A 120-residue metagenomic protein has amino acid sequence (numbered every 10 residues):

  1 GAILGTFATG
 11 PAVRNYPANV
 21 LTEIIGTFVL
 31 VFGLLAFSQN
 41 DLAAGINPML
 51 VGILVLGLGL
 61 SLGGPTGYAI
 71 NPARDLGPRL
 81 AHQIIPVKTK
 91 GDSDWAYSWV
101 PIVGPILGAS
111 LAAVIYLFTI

Functional and structural regions predicted by a protein language model:
G1-I120: Membrane-interface helix-loop junctions and terminal tails of multi-pass membrane proteins
